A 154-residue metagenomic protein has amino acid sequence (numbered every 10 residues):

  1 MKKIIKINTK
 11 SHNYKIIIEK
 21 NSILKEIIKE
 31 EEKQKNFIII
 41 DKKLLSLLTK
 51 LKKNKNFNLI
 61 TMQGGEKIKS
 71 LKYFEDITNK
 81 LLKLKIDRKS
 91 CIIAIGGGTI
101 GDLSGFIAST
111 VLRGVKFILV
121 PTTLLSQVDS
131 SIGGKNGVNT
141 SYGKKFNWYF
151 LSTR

Functional and structural regions predicted by a protein language model:
M1-C91: ATP/NTP phosphate-donor binding region
N8, N21-I23, F106-R154: A glycine/threonine-rich phosphate-anchoring loop and its flanking beta-alpha core in nucleotide/phosphate-binding
L47-K50, L103-G105, D129-S130: Short glycine-/acidic-enriched loop or helix-start segments at secondary-structure transitions that form or flank
G64-E66, T99, L124: Residue-level detector of flexible, active-site-proximal loop/helix-junction positions within diverse enzyme catalytic
F74-N79, G97, T110, V128: Hydrophobic, well-ordered secondary-structure scaffolds
R88-I95, K144-F150: Short, basic, helix/turn surface patches
S90-S109: Glycine/serine-rich anion-binding loops at beta->alpha junctions that coordinate negatively charged ligand groups
